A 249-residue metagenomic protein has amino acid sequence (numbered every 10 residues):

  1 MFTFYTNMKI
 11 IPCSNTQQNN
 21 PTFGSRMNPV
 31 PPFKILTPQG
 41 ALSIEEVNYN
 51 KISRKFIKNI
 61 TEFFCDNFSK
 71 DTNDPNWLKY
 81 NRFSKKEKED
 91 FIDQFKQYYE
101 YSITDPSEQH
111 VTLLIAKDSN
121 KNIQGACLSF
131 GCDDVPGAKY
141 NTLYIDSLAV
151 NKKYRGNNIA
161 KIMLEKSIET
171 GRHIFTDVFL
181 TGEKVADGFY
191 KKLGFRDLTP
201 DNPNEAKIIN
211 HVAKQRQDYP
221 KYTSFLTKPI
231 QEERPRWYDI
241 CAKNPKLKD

Functional and structural regions predicted by a protein language model:
M1-P38, Y190, K248-D249: Non-Sec secretion/translocation targeting segments of pathogen effectors
S43-N76: A short beta-loop-alpha structural element at the N-terminal edge of CoA-dependent acyl/N-acetyltransferase catalytic
F64-D118, L128: Active-site rim helix/loop that mediates acceptor-substrate recognition in acyltransferases
V111, D218-L226: Short hydrophobic/aromatic beta-strand or adjacent loop that forms the aromatic wall/cage of a ligand/substrate-binding
L113-I115, N122-D133, T142-A149: Conserved beta-strand in the GNAT
V150, G156-E169: Conserved acetyl-CoA-binding loop-helix of GNAT-fold acetyltransferases
G171-E183: Conserved GNAT acetyl-CoA-binding A-motif
K184-N210: Conserved active-site alpha-helix within GNAT-family acetyltransferase domains
